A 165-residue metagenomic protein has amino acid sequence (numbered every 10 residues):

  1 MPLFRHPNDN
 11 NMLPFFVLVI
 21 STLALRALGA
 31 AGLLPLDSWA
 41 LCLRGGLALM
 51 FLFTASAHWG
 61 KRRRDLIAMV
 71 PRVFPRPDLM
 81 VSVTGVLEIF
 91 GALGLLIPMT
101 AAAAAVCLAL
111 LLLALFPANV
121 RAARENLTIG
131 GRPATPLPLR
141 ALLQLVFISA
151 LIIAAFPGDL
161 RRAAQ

Functional and structural regions predicted by a protein language model:
P2-Q165: Membrane-interface extramembranous regions
